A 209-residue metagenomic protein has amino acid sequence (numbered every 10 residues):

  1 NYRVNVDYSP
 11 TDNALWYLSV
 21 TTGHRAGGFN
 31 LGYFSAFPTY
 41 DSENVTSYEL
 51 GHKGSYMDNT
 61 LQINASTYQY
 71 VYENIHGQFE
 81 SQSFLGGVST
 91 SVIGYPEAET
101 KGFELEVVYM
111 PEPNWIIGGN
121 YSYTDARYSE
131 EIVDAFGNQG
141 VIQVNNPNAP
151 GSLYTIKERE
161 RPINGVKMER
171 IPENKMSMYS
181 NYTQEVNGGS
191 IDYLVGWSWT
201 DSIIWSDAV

Functional and structural regions predicted by a protein language model:
N1, L31-A36, L85-V92, K157-V166 (+1 more regions): Extracytoplasmic loops and strand-loop junctions of Gram-negative outer membrane beta-barrel proteins
N1-R3, S35-F37, V45-E49, K175: Transmembrane beta-barrel architecture of outer membranes
N1-T11, S35, V133: Signature of Gram-negative outer-membrane beta-barrel scaffolds
N5-D7, G51, Y179: Residues within well-ordered beta-strands of beta-sheet-rich folds
S9, L15-R25, D41-I116, N120-S122 (+1 more regions): Membrane-embedded beta-barrel scaffold of Gram-negative outer-membrane proteins
F37-P38, S83-L85, N138-Q139: Juxtamembrane/interface motifs at transmembrane-helix termini
Q69-V71, I93-D207: Gram-negative outer-membrane beta-barrel transporters
